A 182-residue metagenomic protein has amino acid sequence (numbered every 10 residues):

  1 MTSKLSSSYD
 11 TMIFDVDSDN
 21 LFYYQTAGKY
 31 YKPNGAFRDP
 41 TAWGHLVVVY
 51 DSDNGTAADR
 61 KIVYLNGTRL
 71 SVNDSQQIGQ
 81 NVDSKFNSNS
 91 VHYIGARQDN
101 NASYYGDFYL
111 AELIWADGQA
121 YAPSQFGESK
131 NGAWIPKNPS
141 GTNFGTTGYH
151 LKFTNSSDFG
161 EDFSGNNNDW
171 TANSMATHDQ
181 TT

Functional and structural regions predicted by a protein language model:
M1-A120, A133, N138-G160: Extracellular glycan-associated modules
F22, G106, F126-G127, W170: Aromatic-residue hotspot detector
Y121-E128, E161: Acidic/polar loop patches that form or flank catalytic/metal-binding clefts of enzymes that bind anionic ligands
G127-K137, S164-W170: Short intrinsically disordered coil segments
F153-T182: Short, tryptophan-glycine- and acidic/Ser/Thr-enriched carbohydrate-recognition patches
